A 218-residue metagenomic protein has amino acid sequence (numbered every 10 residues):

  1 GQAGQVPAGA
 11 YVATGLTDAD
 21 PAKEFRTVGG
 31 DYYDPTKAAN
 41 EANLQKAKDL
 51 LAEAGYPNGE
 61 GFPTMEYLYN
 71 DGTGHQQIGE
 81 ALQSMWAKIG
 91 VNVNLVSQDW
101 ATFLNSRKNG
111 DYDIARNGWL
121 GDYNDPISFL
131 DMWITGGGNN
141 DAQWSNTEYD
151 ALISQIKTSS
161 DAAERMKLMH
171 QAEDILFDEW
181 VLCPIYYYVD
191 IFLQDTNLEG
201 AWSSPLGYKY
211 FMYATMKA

Functional and structural regions predicted by a protein language model:
G1-K23, T73-Q83, F103-A218: Detector for C-terminal structural segments
Q5-E53, G72-H75: Structural transition elements
K37-L44, K48-D122, A162, V189-D190: Ligand/substrate-recognition segments at binding pockets and active sites
